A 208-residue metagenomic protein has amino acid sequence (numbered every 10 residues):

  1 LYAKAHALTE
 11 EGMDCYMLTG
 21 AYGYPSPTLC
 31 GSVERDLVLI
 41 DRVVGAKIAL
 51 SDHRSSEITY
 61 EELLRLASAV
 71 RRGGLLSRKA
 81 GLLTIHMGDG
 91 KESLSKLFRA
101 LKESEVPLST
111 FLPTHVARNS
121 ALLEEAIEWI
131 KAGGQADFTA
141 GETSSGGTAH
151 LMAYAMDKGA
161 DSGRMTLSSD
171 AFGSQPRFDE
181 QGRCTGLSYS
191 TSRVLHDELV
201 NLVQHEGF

Functional and structural regions predicted by a protein language model:
Y2, H6-T9, L97-R99, I127 (+3 more regions): Predominant activation on well-ordered alpha-helical scaffold segments within soluble catalytic domains
A3-E142: Metal-coordinating catalytic core of metallo-dependent amide/deamination hydrolases
C30-V38, T148-S162: Short amphipathic alpha-helices and their capping/turn segments at secondary-structure boundaries
S56-T59, L63, T148, T191-L195: Generic structural signal for well-ordered, non-membrane alpha-helical segments in soluble metabolic enzymes
T59, S144-G147, D161, G207: Alpha-helix capping and helix-coil boundary motifs
E92-S93, A121-L122, S145-T148, S174-D179: Short acidic/glycine-rich loop or secondary-structure boundary segments that cap or lie
D157-F208: His/Asp/Glu-enriched, well-ordered alpha-helical/loop segment that forms or immediately abuts the divalent-metal
